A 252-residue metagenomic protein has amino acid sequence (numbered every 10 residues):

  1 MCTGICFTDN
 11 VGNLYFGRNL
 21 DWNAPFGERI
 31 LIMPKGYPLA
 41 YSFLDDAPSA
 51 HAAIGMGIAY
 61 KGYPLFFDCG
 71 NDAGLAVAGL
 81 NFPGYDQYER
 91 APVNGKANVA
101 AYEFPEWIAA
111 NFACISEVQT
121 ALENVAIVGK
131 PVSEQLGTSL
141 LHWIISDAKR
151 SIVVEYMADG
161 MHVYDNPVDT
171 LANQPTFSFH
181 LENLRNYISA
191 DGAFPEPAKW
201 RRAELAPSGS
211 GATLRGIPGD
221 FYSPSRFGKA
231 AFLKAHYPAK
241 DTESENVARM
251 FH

Functional and structural regions predicted by a protein language model:
M1-K96, G129: A contiguous strand-loop segment
M1-Y15, K130-P131, T138-S139, A148 (+1 more regions): C-terminus-biased signal that marks the final domain/tail of proteins
T8-V11, N71-A73, S146-R150, E155-G160 (+1 more regions): Short acidic-glycine loop/turn motifs at beta-strand connectors
N13-F26, N94-I108, S225-H236: N-terminal short leaders/motifs
N23-F43, M161-D191: A short, surface-exposed interaction/processing loop segment used at functional sites
C69, F82-P83, R90-P92, A121 (+4 more regions): Peripheral peptide segments
G95-P131, E243-H252: Proteins synthesized as precursors that undergo proteolytic processing into mature forms
I115, Q119-Y156: Aromatic- and glycine-enriched pocket-lining scaffold segments that form the walls of small-molecule binding clefts
